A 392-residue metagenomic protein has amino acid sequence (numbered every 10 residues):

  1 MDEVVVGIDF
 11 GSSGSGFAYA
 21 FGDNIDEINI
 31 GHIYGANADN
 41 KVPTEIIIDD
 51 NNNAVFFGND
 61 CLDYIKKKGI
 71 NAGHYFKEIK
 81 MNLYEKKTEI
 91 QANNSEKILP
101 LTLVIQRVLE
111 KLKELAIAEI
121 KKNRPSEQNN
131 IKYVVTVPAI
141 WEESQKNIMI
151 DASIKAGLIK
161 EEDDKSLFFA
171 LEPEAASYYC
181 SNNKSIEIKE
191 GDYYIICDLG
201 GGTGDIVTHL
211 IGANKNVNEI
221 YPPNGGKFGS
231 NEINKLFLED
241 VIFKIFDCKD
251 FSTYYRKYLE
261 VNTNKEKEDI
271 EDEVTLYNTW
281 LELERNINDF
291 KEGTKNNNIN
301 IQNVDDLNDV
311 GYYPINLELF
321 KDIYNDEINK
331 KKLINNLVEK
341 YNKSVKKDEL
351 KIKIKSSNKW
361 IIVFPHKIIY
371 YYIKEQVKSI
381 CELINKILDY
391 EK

Functional and structural regions predicted by a protein language model:
M1-E3, D164-C197: Conserved phosphate-binding catalytic cores of ATP/NTP-utilizing and phosphoryl-transfer enzymes
M1-E89, F168, N216-V217, P223-C248 (+1 more regions): Early-domain small/polar-rich strand-loop-helix modules and first-structured segments of the mature chain
G7-I8, I131-P138, L167-A170, Y194-C197 (+2 more regions): Extended hydrophobic secondary-structure segments that form protein cores and membrane-embedded regions
I8-G14, P173, K189-D205, H209-G212 (+1 more regions): A short acidic Gly-Thr/Ser loop motif
D39-T136, I380, I384: Conserved phosphate-binding loops in N-terminal lobes of ATP-dependent enzymes of the actin/Hsp70/sugar-kinase
A72-Y75, K97-K113, E142-N147, P173 (+2 more regions): Phosphate/oxyanion-binding active-site loops and adjacent basic polyanion-contact surfaces
L83, S95, I140, I233-K392: Gly/charged contiguous loops adjacent to phosphate- or pyrophosphate-bearing nucleotide/cofactor binding elements
S126, N130-A152: Short beta-strand-loop/turn "lid" adjacent to the catalytic site in phosphate-handling enzymes
